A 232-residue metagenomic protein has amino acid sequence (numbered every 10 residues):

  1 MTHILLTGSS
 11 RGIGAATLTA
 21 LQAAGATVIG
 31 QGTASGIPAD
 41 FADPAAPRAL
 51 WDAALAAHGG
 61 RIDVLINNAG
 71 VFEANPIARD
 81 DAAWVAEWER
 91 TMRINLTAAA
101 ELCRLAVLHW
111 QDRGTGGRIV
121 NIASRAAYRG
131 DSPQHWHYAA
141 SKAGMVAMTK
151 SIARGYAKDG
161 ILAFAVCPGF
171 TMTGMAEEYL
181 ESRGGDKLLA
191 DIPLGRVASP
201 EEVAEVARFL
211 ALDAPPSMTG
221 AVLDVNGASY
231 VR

Functional and structural regions predicted by a protein language model:
S10-R11: Conserved glycine-rich cofactor-binding loop
F72, L194, R208, T219-R232: Short C-terminal tail/terminal secondary-structure segment of NAD(P)H-dependent dehydrogenase/reductase domains
F72-E89, P133-H137, E177-L180: Conserved mid-core segment of classical short-chain dehydrogenase/reductases
D81-E101, V120, M145, L194: Catalytic Tyr-X3-Lys loop
C103, S141, T149: Active-site helix of classical SDR
L108, R154-G155, P216: Alpha-helical segment proximal to the catalytic Tyr-Lys
S124: Residue(s) in the substrate-gating loop at a strand-loop-helix junction that position the organic substrate next
A157, L162, M218-G220: Short, small/polar-rich loop/turn modules that mediate ligand/substrate recognition or access, typified
